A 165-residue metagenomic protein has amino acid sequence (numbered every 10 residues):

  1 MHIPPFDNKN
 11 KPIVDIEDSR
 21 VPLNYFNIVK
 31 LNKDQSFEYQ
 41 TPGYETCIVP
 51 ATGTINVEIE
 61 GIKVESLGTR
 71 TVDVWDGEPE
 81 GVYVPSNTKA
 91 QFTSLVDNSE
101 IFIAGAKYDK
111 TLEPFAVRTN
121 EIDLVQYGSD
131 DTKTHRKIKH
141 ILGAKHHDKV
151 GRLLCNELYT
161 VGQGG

Functional and structural regions predicted by a protein language model:
M1-H2: Short, low-complexity N-terminal leaders and the immediately following helix N-cap/first helix
P5-E38, E45, S129-G165: A short glycine-rich, His/Asp/Glu-containing loop-to-beta-strand
Q40-T41, K63-R70, V117-T119: Short amphipathic beta-strand/extended segments with alternating polar/hydrophobic composition
P42-E65, V161-G165: Glycine- and acidic-residue-biased ligand/ion/polar-headgroup-sensing regions
G43-T46, P79-E80, N98-I101, G151-N156: Short, surface-exposed beta-edge/turn micro-motifs
I59-N87: Short acidic-glycine-tyrosine-enriched beta hairpin
V72, K89-T93, I141-H147: A generic local secondary-structure boundary/capping motif
G77-K133: Hydrophobic alpha-helical segments and helix pairs
